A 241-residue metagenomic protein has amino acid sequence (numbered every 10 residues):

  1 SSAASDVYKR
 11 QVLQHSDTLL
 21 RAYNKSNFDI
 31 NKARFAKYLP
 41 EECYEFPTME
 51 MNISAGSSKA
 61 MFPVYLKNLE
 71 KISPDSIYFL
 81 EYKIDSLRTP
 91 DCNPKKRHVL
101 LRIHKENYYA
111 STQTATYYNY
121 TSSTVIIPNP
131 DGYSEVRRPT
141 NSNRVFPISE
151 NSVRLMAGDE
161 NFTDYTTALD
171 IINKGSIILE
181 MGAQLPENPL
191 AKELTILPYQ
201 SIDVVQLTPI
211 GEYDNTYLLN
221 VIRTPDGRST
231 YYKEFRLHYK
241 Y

Functional and structural regions predicted by a protein language model:
A3-Y8: Short, small-residue-biased leader/transition segments that mark boundaries at the very start of proteins
L20-M49: Short beta-strand and strand-turn-strand segments in soluble, beta-rich domains
Y38, M51-K59: Short proline/glycine- and polar residue-rich coil/turn motifs
M61-L69: Short edge beta-strand/strand-turn motifs with a hydrophobic/aromatic core and a Ser/Thr and/or Pro "cap." The feature
E70-F79: Short glycine/proline/serine/threonine-rich loop/turn segments at secondary-structure transition edges
L87-H98: Beta-sandwich strand segments
H104-Y241: Ser/Thr/Gly/Pro-rich, low-complexity flexible regions
